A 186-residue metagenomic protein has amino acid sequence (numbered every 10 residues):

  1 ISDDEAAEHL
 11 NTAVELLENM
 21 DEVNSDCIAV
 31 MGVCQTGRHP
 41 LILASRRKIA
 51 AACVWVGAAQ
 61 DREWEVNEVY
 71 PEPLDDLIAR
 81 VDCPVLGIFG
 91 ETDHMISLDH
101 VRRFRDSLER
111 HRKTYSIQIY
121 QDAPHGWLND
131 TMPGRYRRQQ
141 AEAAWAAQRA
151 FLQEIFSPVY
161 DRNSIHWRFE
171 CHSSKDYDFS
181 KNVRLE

Functional and structural regions predicted by a protein language model:
I1-E186: N-terminal cap/leader regions of alpha/beta-hydrolase-fold enzymes, predominantly small-molecule hydrolases
